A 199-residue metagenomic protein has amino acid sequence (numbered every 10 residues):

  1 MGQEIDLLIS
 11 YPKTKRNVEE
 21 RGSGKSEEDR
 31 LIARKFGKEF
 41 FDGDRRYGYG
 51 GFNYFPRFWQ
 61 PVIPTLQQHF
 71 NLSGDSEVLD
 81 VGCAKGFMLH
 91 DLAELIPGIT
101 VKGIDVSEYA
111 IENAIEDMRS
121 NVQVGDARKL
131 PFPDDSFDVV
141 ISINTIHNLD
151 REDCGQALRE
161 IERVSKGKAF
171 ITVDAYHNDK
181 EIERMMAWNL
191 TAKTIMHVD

Functional and structural regions predicted by a protein language model:
M1-F70, D75-P131, L149-E160, V164-D199: Class I (Rossmann-like) S-adenosyl-L-methionine-dependent methyltransferase catalytic domain, capturing the SAM-binding
I141: A conserved beta-strand element that flanks and buttresses the S-adenosyl-L-methionine
T145: Hydrophobic adenine-recognition pocket in adenosine-nucleotide-binding enzymes
